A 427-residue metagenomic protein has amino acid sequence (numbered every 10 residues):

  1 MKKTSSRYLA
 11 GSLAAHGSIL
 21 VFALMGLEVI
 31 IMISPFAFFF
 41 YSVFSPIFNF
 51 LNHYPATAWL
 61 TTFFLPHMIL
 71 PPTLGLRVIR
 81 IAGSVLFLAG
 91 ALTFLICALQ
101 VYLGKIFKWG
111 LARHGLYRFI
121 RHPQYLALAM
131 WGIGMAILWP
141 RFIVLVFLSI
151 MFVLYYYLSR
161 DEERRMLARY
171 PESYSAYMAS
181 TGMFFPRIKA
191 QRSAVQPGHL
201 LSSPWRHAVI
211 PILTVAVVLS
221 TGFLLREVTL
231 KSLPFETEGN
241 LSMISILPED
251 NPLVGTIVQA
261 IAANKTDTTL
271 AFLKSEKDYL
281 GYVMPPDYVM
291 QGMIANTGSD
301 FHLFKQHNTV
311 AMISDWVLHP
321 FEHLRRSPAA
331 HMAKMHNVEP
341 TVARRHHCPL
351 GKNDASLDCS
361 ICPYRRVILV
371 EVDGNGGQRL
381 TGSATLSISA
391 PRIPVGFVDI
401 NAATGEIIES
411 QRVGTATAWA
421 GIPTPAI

Functional and structural regions predicted by a protein language model:
M1-R113, W131-A426: Membrane-anchoring alpha-helices and their flanking helix-loop junctions
F119-L126: Conserved SAM-binding loop
